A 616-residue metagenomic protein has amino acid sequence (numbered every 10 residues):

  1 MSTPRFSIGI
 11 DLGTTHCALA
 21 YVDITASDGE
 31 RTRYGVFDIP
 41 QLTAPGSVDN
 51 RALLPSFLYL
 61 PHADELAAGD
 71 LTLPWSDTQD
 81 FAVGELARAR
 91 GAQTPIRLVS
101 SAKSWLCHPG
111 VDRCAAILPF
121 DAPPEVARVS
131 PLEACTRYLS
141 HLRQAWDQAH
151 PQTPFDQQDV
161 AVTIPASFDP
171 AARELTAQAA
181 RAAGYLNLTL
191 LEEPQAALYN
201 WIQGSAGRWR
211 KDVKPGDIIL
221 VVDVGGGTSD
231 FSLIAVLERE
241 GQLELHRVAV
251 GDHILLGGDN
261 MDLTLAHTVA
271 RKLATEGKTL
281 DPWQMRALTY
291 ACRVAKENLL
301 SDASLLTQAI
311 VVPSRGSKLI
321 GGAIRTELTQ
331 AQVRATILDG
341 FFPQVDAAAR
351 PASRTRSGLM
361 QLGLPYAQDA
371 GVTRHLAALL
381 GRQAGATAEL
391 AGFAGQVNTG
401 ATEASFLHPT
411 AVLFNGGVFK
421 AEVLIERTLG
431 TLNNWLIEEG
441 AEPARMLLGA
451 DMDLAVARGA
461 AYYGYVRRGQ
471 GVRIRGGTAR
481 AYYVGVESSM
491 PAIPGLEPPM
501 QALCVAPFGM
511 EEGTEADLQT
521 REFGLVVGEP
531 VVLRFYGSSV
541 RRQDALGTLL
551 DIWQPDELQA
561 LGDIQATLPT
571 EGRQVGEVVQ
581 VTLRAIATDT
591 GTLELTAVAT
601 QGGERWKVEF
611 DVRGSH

Functional and structural regions predicted by a protein language model:
M1-A115, T189, E240-R247, D252 (+11 more regions): Early-domain small/polar-rich strand-loop-helix modules and first-structured segments of the mature chain
M1-R5, L190-V222, A391-T402, L454-R473: Conserved phosphate-binding catalytic cores of ATP/NTP-utilizing and phosphoryl-transfer enzymes
R31-T32, V36, Q41-A44, R51 (+6 more regions): Glycine-rich phosphate-binding loop of actin/hexokinase-like ATP-binding domains
T32-A182, E192, L263-Q308, G316-G358: Phosphate-binding loop and its immediate beta->loop->alpha context in nucleotide/phosphate-handling enzymes
R137-T153, N200-D212, G340-H408, R427 (+1 more regions): Phosphate/ATP-binding catalytic cores across multiple sugar-kinase/actin-like superfamilies, primarily ASKHA
V160-L175, A287, P313-K318, L364-G371 (+2 more regions): Glycine-rich phosphate-binding loops at beta-strand->alpha-helix junctions
A183-A196, P365, T428-G459: Conserved phosphate-binding/catalytic loops in two-lobed NTP-binding clefts
L186, S314-A386, G471-H616: Acidic low-complexity intrinsically disordered segments
